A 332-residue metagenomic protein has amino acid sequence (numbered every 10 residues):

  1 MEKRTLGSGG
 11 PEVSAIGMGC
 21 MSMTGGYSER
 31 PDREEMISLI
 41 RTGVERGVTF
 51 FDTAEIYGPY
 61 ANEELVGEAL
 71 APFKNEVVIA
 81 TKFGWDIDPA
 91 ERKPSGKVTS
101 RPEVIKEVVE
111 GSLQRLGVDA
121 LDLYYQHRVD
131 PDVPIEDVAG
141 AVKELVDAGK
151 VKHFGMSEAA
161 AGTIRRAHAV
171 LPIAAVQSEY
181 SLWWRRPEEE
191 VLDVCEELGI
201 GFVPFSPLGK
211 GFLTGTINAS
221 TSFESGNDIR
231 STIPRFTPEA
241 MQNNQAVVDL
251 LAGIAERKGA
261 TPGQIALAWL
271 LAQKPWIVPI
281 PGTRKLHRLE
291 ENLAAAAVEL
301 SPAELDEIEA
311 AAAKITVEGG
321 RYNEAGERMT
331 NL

Functional and structural regions predicted by a protein language model:
M1, E197, S225-R257, A272 (+2 more regions): Terminal-tail/helix-coil boundary detector
M1-V78: N-terminal binding-site loop/beta-alpha segment at the start of enzyme catalytic domains that lines or forms
L6, M18, M36, F51 (+13 more regions): Conserved, mostly hydrophobic/aromatic
S8-Y27, A80-G96, A120, Y125: N-terminal small/glycine-rich loop or linker at the start of catalytic domains across soluble metabolic enzymes
M21-M23, A54-I56, K82-D86, Q126-V129 (+4 more regions): Active-site beta-loop-alpha junctions enriched in small/polar residues
R41, E45, P89-R186, E190 (+2 more regions): Glycine/proline-rich, positively charged, aromatic-decorated active-site loop/lid region on the catalytic face
V118-A120, K150-H153, A252-A268: Acyl activation and transfer enzymes in specialized metabolism, enriched for ANL adenylate-forming modules
P187-S225, T261: Aromatic-lined glycan-binding groove of carbohydrate-active enzymes
